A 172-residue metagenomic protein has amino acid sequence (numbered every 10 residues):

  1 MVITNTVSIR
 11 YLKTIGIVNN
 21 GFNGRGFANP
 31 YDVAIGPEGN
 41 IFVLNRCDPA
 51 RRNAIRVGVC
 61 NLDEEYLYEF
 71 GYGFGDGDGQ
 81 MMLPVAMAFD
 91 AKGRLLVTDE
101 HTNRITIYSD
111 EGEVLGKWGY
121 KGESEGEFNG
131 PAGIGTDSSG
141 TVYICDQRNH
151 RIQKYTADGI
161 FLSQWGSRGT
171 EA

Functional and structural regions predicted by a protein language model:
M1-A172: Eukaryotic scaffold repeat domains enriched in small/polar residues
